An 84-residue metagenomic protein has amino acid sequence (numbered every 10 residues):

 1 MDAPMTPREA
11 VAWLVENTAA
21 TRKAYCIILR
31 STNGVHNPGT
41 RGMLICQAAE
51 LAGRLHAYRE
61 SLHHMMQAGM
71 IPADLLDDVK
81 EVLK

Functional and structural regions predicted by a protein language model:
D2-A19: Short, charge/polar-rich alpha-helical segments
L14, T18-T32, Y58: Non-transmembrane amphipathic alpha-helical segments
R30-G42, Q67-D74: Charged, low-complexity interaction regions
M43-E60: Alpha-helical oligomerization interfaces
L76-L83: Short, charged, intrinsically disordered terminal tails
